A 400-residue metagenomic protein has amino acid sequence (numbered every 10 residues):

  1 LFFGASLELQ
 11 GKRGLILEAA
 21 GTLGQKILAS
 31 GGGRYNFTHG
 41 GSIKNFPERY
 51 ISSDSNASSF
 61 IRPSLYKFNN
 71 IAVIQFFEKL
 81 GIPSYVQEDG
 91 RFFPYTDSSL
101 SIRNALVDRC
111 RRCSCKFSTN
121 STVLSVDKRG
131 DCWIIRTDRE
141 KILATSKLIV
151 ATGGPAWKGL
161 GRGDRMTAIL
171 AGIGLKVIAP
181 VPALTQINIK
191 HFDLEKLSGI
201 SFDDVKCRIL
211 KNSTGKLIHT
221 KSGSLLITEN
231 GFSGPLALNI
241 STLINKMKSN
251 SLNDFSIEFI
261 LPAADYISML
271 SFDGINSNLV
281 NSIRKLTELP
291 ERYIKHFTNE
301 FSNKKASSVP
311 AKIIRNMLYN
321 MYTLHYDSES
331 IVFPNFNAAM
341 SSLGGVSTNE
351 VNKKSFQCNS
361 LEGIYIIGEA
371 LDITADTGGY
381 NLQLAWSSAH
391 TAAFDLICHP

Functional and structural regions predicted by a protein language model:
L1-I16, W386-I397: N-terminal Rossmann-like FAD-binding beta1-loop-alpha1 element of flavoenzymes
E8-G32: Glycine-rich FAD pyrophosphate-binding loop
L17, V123, I142-R162, L170-A171 (+3 more regions): Short hydrophobic core segments
T22, I43-F46, S52, Y66 (+9 more regions): Residue-level recognition of phosphate/Mg2+-coordinating polar/acidic sites in nucleotide-handling active sites
I61-N69, E88-D108, S118, W157-R162 (+2 more regions): Short beta-strand to alpha-helix junction loop
F117-C132: A conserved short coil-to-beta-strand element within the FAD-binding core of flavoproteins
G154-I173, C358, D372-P400: A conserved FAD-binding loop/helix module that cradles the flavin
A171, K176-F232: Mid-to-C-terminal "cap/lid" subdomains and adjacent gly/pro-rich loops that border and regulate access to redox
